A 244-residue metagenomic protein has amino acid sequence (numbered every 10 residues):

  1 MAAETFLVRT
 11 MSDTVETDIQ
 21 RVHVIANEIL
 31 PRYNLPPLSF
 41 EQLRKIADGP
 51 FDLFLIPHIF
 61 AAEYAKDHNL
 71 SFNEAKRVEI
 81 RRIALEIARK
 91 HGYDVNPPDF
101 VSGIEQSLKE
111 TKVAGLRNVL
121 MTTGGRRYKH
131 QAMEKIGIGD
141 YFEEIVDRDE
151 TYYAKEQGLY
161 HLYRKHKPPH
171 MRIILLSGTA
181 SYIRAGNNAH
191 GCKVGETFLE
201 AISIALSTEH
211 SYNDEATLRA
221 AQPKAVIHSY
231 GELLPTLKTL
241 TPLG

Functional and structural regions predicted by a protein language model:
A2, K90-L120, H130, E156: Short, acidic loop-to-helix structural element flanking the phosphoryl-transfer center in phosphate-processing enzymes
A2, V113-L116, K165-M171, H190 (+2 more regions): Glycine-rich phosphate-binding loop signature in dinucleotide/nucleotide-binding domains
A2-S102, R127: N-terminal helical cap/lid subdomain that shapes the substrate entry/recognition surface in HAD-like hydrolases
A3-E4, G115, F142-E143, Q222-P223: Short, well-ordered alpha-helix to beta-strand connector turns
D99-G103, G124-G125, E150, G178 (+2 more regions): Short beta->alpha linker loops
V119, G125-I174, G178-V194: Substrate-recognition "cap/lid" segment bordering the active-site pocket of phosphatases
T122, I174-H228: Acidic, Mg2+-coordinating phosphoryl-transfer loop and its flanking beta/alpha structural elements, shared across
V146-D147, K224-E232: Short acidic-hydrophobic, aromatic-tinged amphipathic segments that line or gate anion-handling sites
